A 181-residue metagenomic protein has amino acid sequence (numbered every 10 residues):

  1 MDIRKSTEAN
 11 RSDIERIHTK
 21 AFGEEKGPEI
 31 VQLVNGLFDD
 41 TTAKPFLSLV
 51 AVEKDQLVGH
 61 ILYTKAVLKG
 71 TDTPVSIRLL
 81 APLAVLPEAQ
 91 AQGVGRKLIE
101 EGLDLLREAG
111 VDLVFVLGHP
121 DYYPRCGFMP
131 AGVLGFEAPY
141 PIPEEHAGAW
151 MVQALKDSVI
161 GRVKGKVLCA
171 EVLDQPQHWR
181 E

Functional and structural regions predicted by a protein language model:
D2-I14: A short beta-loop-alpha structural element at the N-terminal edge of CoA-dependent acyl/N-acetyltransferase catalytic
R11, A21-V67: Active-site rim helix/loop that mediates acceptor-substrate recognition in acyltransferases
A21, L105, Y122: Short alpha-helical functional segments enriched in proximate histidine and acidic residues
K54-D55, E88, A154-V159: Short loop segments at secondary-structure junctions
T73-P87: Conserved acetyl-CoA binding element of GNAT-fold acetyltransferases
A89, G93-E101, V111: Conserved acetyl-CoA pyrophosphate-binding loop and the N-cap/start of the following alpha-helix in GNAT-like
E108-D112, G118-E145: Conserved active-site alpha-helix within GNAT-family acetyltransferase domains
P139-E181: C-terminal "cap" of GNAT-fold acetyltransferases
